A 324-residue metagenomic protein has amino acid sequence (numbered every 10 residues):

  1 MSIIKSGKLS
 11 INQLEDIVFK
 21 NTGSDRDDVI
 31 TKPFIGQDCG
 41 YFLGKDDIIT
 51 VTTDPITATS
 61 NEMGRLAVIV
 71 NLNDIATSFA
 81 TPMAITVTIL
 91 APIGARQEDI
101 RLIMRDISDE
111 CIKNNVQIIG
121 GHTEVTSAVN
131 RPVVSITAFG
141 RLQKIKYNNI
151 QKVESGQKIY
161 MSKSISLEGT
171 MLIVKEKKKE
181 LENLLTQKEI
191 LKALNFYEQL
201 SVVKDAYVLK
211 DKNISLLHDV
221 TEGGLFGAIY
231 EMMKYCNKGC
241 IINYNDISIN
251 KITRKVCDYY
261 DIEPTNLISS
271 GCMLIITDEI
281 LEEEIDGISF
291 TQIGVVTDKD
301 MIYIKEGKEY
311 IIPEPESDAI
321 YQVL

Functional and structural regions predicted by a protein language model:
M1-T59, S78, V87, R105-C111 (+4 more regions): Extreme N-terminal cap/leader segments of soluble proteins
S2-E15, G287-L324: Acidic, Ser/Thr/Pro-rich beta/coil linker or hinge segments at domain junctions
T31-F34, T50-T52, Q117-G121, A138 (+5 more regions): General beta-strand structural signal in soluble alpha/beta enzymes
L43-T52, I56, T81-K178, V295: Glycine-rich anion-binding loops of enzyme active sites
S60-I85, I103-K113, S201-V208, G227-E231: Small-aliphatic-rich amphipathic alpha-helix that forms the alpha element of a beta-alpha
P92-G94, A193-S269: Active-site-proximal betaalpha loop/short-helix elements that scaffold phosphoryl/nucleotidyl transfer chemistry
S135-N149, K188-V208: Active-site glycine-rich loop that binds ribose-phosphate moieties when present
I276-E282: Helix N-cap motif at beta-to-alpha junctions
